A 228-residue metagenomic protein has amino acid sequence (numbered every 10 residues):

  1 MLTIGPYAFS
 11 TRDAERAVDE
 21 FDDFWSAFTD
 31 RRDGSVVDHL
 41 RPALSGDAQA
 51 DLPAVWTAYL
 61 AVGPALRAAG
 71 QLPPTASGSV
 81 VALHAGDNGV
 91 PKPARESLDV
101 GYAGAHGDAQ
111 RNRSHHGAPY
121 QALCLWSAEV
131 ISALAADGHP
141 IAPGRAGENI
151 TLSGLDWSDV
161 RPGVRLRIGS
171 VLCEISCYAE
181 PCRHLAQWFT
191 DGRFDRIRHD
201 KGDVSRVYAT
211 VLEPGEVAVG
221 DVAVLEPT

Functional and structural regions predicted by a protein language model:
L2-A179, H184, E216, E226-P227: Electropositive, beta-rich accessory/interaction domains or terminal extensions that provide binding surfaces
H139-N149, T190-S205: Short, basic/aromatic beta-hairpin or loop at an interaction surface
S176-A179, W188, K201, V211-P214: Short, amphipathic alpha-helical segments
A186-Q187, D221: Short, charged, solvent-exposed linker or helix-capping segments at domain edges/interfaces that act as flexible hinges
R206-T228: Well-ordered alpha/beta subsegment
